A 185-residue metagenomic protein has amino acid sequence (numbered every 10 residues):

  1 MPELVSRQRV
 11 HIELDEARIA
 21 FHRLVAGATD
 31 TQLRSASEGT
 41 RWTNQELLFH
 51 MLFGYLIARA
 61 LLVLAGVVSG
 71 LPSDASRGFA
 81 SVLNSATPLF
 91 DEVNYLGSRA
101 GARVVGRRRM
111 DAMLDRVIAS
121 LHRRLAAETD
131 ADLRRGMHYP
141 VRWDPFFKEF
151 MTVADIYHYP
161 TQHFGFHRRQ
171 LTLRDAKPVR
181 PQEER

Functional and structural regions predicted by a protein language model:
M1-D15: Extreme N-terminal tail/first-helix region
P2-V5, N94-G106, D144-A154: Acidic/His metal-coordination segments adjacent to aromatic residues that form catalytic metal sites in metalloenzymes
I12-D15, I19, F49-L52, A112-D115 (+3 more regions): Generic structural signal for well-ordered, non-transmembrane alpha-helical segments in soluble/cytosolic regions
E13, A80-R134: Acidic/histidine-rich alpha-helical segments that form the ligand environment of transition-metal centers
R18-F21, V25, Y55, I118-L125 (+2 more regions): A structural signal for well-ordered alpha-helices, especially hydrophobic packing surfaces of coiled-coils
D30-Q32: Extracellular-facing binding/remodeling surfaces
R34-L89, A127, A131-R185: Short, contiguous alpha-helical
